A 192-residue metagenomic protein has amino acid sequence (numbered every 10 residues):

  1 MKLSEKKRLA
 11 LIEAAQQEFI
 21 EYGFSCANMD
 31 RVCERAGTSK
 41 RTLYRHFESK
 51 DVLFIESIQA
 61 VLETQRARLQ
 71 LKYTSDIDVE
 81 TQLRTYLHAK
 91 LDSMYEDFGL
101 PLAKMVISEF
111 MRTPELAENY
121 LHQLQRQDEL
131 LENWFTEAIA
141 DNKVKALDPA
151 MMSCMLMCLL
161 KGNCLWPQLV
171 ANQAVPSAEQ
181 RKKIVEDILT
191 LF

Functional and structural regions predicted by a protein language model:
M1-K6, L147: N-terminal intrinsically disordered/low-complexity leader segments
A10, A14, E18-V52, E56-S57: Helix-turn-helix
E13, E80-E96, L100, K104 (+4 more regions): Amphipathic alpha-helical segments that line or abut small-molecule/effector binding pockets and mediate allosteric
S57-Y86, F135-I139: Amphipathic alpha-helical linker/stalk segments
T81, P114-D141: Amphipathic alpha-helical packing segments from all-alpha helical-bundle domains
T85, A89, T136-A140, L159 (+2 more regions): C-terminal peripheral helix-coil segments that are non-catalytic and often amphipathic
M94-E118, L165-V170: Amphipathic alpha-helical segments used for helix-helix packing
